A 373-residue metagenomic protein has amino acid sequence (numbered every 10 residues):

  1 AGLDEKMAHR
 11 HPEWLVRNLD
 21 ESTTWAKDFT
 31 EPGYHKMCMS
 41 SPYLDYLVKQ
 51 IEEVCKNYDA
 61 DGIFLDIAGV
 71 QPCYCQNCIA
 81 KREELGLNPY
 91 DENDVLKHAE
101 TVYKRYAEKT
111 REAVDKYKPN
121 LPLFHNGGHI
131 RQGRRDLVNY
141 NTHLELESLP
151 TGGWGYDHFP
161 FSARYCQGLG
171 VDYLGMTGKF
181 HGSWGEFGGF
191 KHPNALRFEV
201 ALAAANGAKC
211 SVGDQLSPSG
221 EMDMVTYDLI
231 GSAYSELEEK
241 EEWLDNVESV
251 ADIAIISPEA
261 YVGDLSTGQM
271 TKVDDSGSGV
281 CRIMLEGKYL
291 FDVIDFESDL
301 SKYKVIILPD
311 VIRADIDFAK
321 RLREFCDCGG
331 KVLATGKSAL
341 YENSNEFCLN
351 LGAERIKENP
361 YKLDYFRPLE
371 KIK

Functional and structural regions predicted by a protein language model:
A1-Y58, L96, A107-K109: Active-site-adjacent "subsite" loops/lids of carbohydrate-active enzymes
G2-T30, D66-Y90, N141: Aromatic- and acidic-residue-enriched segments that line the glycan-binding/catalytic groove of carbohydrate-active
E5, H11-P12, S40-S41, C75 (+2 more regions): Serine-centered coil/turn micro-motif
T30-E52, G86-P89, D157-P160, A201 (+2 more regions): An N-terminal domain-start capping segment
N57, E92-Q132, L137-K373: Carbohydrate-binding surfaces of carbohydrate-active enzymes
D59-I63, A68, P119: Proline-aspartate-enriched helix->loop->beta-strand connector
